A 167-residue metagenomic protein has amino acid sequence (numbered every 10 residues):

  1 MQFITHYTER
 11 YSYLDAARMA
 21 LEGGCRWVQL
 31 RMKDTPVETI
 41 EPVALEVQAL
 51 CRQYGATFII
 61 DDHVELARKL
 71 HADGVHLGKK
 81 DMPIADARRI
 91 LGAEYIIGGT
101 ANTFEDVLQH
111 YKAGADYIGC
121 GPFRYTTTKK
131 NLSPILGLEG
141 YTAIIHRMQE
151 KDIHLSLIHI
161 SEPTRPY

Functional and structural regions predicted by a protein language model:
M1-M82, I90-D116, S133, K151-D152: Conserved N-terminal beta1-alpha1 strand-loop-helix module at the mouth
T5, T100, T126-T128, T164-R165: Ser/Thr-centric signal marking residues that sit in or immediately flank functional binding/regulatory motifs
L77-A85, Y125-M148: Flexible, gly/pro- and Lys/Arg-enriched active-site loops
I158-Y167: Single conserved hydrophobic/aromatic residue that forms the stacking wall/gate of nucleotide- or nucleobase-binding
